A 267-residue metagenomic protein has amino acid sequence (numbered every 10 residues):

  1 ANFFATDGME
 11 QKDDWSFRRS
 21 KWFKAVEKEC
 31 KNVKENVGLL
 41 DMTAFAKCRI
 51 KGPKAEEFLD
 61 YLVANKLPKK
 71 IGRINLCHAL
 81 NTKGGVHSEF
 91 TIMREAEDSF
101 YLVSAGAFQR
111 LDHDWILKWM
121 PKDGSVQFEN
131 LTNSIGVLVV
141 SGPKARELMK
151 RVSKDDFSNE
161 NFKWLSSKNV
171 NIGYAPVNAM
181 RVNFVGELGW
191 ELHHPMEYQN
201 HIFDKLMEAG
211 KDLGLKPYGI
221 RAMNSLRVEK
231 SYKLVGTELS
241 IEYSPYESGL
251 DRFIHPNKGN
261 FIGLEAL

Functional and structural regions predicted by a protein language model:
A1-L267: Glycine/proline-enriched, intrinsically flexible loops and inter-domain linkers
